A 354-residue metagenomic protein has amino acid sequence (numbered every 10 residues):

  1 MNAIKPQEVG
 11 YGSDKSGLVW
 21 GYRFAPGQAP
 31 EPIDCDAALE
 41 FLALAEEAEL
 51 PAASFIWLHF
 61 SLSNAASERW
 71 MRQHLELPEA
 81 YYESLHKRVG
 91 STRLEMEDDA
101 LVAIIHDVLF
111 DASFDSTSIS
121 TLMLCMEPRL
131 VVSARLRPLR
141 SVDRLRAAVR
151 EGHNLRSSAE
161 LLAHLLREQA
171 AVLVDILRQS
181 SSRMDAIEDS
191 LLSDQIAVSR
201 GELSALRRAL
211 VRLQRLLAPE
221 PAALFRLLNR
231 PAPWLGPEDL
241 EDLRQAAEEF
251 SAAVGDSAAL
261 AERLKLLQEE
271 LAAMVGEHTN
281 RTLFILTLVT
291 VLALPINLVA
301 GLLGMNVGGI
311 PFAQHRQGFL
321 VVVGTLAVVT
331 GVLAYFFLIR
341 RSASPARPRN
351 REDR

Functional and structural regions predicted by a protein language model:
M1-N229, G236, E249-A252, A259 (+2 more regions): Peripheral, non-transmembrane regulatory/ligand-interaction domains of membrane transport proteins
L228-L240, L267-V275: Long amphipathic alpha-helical coiled-coil segments
E248-R354: Hydrophobic alpha-helical transmembrane segments and their immediately adjacent juxtamembrane loops
